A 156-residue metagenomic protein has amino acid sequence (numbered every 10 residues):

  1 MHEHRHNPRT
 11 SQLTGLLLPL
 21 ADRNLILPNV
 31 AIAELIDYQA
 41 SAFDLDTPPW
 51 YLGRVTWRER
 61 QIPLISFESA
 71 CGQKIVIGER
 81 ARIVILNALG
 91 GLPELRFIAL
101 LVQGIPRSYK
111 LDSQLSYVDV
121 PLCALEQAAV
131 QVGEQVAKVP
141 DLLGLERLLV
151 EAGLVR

Functional and structural regions predicted by a protein language model:
M1-R156: An acidic, low-aromatic, low-complexity terminal/linker signal
